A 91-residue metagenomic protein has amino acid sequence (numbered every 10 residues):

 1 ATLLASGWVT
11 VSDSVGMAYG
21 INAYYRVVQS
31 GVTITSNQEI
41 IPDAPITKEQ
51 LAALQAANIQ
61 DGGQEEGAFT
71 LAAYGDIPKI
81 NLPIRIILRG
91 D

Functional and structural regions predicted by a protein language model:
A1-I34, D76-D91: Extracellular receptor-binding modules and their adjoining Ser/Thr/Gly/Asp/Asn-rich linkers
L3-L4, L51-L54: Short beta-strand and strand-turn-strand segments in soluble, beta-rich domains
V11, I41, A56-I59: Intrinsically disordered, low-complexity peptide-like regions
S36-L51: Change to "...patches in solvent-exposed regions of secreted, membrane-anchored, or virion-exposed structural
L54-D91: Extracellular jelly-roll beta-sandwich "head" domains, especially the C-terminal globular C1q domain
